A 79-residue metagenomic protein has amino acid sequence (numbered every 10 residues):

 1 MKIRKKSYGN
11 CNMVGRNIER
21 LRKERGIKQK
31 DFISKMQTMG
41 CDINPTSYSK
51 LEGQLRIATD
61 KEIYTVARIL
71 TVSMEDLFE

Functional and structural regions predicted by a protein language model:
M1-R25: A short, Lys/Arg-rich alpha-helix, primarily the initiator
I18, Q29, P45, D60-I63: Helix-turn-helix DNA-binding elements, focusing on the entry/boundary residues of the two helices that contact DNA
K23, Q37, R68: Short polybasic/polar patches that bind polyanions
G26-K50: Short alpha-helical DNA-recognition segment
G53: Short, conserved catalytic or interaction motifs in soluble domains
T59-D76: DNA major-groove recognition helix of helix-turn-helix/homeodomain DNA-binding modules
